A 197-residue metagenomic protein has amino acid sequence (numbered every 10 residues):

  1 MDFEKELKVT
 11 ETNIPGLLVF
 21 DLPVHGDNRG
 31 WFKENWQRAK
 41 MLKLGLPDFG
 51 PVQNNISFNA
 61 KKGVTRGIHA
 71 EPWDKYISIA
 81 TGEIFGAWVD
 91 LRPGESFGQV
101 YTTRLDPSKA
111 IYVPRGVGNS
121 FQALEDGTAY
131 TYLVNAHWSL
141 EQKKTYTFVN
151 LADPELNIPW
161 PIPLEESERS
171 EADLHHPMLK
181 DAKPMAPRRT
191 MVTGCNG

Functional and structural regions predicted by a protein language model:
M1-L105, E125-A129, V134-G197: Non-catalytic, conserved peripheral segments adjacent to functional cores
L105-L124: Conserved SET/PR-domain catalytic core that frames the SAM/AdoMet-binding pocket
